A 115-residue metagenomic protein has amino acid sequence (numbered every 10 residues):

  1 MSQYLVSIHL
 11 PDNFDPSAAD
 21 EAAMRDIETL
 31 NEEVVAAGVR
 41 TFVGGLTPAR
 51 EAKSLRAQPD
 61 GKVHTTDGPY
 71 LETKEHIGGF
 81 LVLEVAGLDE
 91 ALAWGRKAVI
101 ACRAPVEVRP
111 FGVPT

Functional and structural regions predicted by a protein language model:
M1-T115: Conserved, structured core segments of small domains
